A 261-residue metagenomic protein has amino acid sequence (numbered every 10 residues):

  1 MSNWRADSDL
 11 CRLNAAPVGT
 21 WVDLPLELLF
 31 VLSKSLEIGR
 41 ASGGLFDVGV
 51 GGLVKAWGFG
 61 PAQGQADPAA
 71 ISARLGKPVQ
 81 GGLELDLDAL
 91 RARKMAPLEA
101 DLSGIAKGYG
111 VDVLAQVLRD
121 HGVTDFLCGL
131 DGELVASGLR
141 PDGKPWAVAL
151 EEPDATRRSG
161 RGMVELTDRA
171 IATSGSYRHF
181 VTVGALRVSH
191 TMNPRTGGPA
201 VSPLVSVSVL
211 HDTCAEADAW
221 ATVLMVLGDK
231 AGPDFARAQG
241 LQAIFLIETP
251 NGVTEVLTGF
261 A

Functional and structural regions predicted by a protein language model:
M1-A261: Mature catalytic core of soluble alpha/beta enzymes
